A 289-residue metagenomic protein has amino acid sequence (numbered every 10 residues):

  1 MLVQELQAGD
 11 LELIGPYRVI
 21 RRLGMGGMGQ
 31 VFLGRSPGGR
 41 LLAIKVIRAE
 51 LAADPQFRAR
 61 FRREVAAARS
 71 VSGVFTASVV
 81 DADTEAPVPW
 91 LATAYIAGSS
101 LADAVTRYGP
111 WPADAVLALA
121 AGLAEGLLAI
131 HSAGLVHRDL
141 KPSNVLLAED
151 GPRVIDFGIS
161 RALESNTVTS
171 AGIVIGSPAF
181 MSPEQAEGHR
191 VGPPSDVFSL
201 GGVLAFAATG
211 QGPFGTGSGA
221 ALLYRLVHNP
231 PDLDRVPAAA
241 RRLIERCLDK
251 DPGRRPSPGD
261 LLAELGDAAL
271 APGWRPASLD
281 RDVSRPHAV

Functional and structural regions predicted by a protein language model:
M1, A288-V289: C-terminal or otherwise distal, non-catalytic regulatory regions appended to signaling enzyme catalytic cores
M1-V283: Eukaryotic protein kinase
